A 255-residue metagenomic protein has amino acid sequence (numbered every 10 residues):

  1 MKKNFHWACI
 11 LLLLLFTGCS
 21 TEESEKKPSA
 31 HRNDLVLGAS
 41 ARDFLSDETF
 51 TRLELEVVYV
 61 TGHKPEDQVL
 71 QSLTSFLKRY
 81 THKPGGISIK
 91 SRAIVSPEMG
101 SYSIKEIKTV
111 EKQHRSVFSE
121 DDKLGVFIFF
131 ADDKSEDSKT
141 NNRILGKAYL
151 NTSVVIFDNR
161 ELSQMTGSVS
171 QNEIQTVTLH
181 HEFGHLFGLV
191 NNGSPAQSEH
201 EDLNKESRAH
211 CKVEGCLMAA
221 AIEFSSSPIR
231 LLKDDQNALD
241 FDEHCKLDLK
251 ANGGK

Functional and structural regions predicted by a protein language model:
M1-A8: Bacterial N-terminal signal peptides that target proteins for export
C9-L13: Hydrophobic helical h-region of N-terminal Sec-dependent signal peptides in bacterial secretory/periplasmic proteins
L15-G18: C-terminal motif of bacterial Sec signal peptides marking the signal peptidase cleavage site
S20-V126, F130-S135: Propeptide-to-catalytic entry region of secreted or membrane-anchored zinc metalloproteases
L77-G86, H185-N192, K250, G254: Sec-exported extracytoplasmic/periplasmic mature domains
F118-Q197: Active-site-proximal segment of zinc-dependent metalloprotease catalytic domains
T166-D240: The catalytic-center signature of Zn2+-dependent metalloproteases
Q236-K255: Short, low-complexity, Pro/Ser/Thr/Gly-rich segments in the mature regions of secreted, periplasmic
